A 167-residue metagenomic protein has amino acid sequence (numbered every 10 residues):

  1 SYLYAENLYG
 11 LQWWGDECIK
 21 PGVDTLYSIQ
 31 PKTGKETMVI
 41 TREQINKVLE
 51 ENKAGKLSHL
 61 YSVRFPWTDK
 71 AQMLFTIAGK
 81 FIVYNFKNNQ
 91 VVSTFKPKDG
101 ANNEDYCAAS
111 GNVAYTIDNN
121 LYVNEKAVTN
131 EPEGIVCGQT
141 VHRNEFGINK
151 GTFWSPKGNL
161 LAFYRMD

Functional and structural regions predicted by a protein language model:
S1-D167: Beta-propeller folds
